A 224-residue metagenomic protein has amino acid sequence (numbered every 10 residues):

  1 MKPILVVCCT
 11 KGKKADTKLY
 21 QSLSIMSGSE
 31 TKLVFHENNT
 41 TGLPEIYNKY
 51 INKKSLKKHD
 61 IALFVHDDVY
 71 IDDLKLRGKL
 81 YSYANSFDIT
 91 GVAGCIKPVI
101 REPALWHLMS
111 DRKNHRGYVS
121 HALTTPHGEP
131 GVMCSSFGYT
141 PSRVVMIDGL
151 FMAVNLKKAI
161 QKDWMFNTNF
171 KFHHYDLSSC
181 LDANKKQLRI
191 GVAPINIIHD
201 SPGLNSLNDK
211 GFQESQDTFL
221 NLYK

Functional and structural regions predicted by a protein language model:
M1-I25, V34-F35: N-proximal low-complexity "stem/linker" segments adjacent to membrane-targeting elements
E30-G42: A short beta-strand-loop structural module common to alpha/beta enzyme folds
T40-S55: Glycine-rich, basic loop-to-helix element that forms the pyrophosphate-binding segment of sugar-nucleotide handling
H59, F87-I89, L188: Short, high-confidence coil segments that cap the C-terminus of an alpha-helix and link into the following beta-strand
H59-Y70: Short beta-strand-to-loop acidic/aromatic patch adjacent to the donor-nucleotide binding site
V69-S82: Acidic donor-binding/catalytic loop of UDP-sugar-dependent glycosyltransferases, especially processive GT2
K79-Q161: Conserved catalytic core of nucleotide-sugar-dependent glycosyltransferases
M146, W164-K224: C-terminal catalytic/acceptor-binding lobe
